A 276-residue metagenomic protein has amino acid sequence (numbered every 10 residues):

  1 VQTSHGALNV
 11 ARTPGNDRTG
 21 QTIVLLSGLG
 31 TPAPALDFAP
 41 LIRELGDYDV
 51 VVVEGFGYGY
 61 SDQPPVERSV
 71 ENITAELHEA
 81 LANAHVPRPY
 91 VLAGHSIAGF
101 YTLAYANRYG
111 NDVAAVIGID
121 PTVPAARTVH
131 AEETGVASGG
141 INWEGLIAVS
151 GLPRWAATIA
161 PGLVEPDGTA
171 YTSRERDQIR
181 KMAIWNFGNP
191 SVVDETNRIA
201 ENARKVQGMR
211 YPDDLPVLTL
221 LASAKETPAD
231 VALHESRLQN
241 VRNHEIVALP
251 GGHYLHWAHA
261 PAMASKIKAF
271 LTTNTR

Functional and structural regions predicted by a protein language model:
S4-P14: A short loop-to-beta-strand scaffold at the N-terminal edge of the catalytic core in hydrolase folds
R12-Y60: Conserved HGGG/HGGXW glycine-rich cap/lid loop of the alpha/beta-hydrolase fold
A35-D37, S61-E67, T128-V129: Conserved catalytic-core motifs of eukaryotic protein kinase domains, centered on the activation segment
V52-V91: Active-site loop/oxyanion-hole signature of alpha/beta-hydrolase fold enzymes
P87-E133: Conserved hydrolase catalytic core segment
I119-A156: A catalytic-pocket lid/entrance helix-loop region that shapes and gates access to the active site across common
Y171-N240: Conserved serine/cysteine hydrolase catalytic core
V241-R276: Catalytic active-site module of serine/aspartate enzymes centered on a nucleophile-bearing elbow/loop
